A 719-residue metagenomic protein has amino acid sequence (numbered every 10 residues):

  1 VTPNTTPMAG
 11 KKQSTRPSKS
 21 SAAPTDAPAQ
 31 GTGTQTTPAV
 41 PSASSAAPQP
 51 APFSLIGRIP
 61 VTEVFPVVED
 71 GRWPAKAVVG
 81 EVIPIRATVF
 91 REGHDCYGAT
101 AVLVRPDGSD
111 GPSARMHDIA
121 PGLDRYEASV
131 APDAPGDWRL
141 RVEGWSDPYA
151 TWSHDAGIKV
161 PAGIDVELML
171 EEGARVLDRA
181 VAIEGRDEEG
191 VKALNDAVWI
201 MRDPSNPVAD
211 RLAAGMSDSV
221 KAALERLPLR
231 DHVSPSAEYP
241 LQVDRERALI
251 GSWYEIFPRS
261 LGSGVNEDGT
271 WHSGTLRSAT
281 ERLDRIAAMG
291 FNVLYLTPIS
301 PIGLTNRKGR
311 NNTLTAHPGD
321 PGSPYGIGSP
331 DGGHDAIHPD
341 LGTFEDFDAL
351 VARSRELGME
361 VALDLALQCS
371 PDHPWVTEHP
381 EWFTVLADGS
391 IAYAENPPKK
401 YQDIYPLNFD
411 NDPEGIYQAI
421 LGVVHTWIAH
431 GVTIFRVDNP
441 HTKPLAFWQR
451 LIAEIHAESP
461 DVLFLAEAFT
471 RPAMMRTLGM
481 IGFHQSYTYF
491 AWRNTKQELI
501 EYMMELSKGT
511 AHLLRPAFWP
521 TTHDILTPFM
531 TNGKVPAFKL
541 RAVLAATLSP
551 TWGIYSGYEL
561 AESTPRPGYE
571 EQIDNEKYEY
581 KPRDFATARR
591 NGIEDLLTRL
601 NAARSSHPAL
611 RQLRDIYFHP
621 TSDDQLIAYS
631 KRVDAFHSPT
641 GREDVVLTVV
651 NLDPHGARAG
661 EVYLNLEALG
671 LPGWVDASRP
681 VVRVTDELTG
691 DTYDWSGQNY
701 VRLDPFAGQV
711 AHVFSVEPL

Functional and structural regions predicted by a protein language model:
V1-S263, E267-N292, S354, G479-G482 (+3 more regions): Carbohydrate-interacting/catalytic domains
R247-G274, I302-L350, T377-E414, I573-P582: Aromatic- and acidic-residue-enriched carbohydrate-binding clefts of CAZyme catalytic domains
S252-Y254, L294-L296, V361-L363, F435 (+4 more regions): Hydrophobic faces of well-ordered beta-strands that scaffold small-molecule active sites in alpha/beta enzyme cores
G274-R285, D412-W427, A537-A542: Short, acidic/polar
Y295-L304, L365-P374, D438-P444, E467-R471 (+2 more regions): Short, solvent-exposed turn/loop segments enriched in Gly/Ser/Thr/Pro and often Arg
S370-E381, L445-W448, H456-A457, F469-Q497 (+1 more regions): Substrate-binding cleft/loops of secretory-pathway carbohydrate-active enzymes
V385, N408-M475: Active-site neighborhood of glycoside hydrolase catalytic domains
A446, E454-L463, E467, P472 (+3 more regions): Catalytic-core region of carbohydrate-active enzymes that cleave or remodel glycosidic bonds
